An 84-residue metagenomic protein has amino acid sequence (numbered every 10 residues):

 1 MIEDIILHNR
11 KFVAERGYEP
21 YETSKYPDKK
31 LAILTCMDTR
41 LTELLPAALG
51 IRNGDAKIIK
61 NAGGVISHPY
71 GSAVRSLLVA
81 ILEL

Functional and structural regions predicted by a protein language model:
M1-S67, G71: Short, conserved "active-site rim" segments that organize catalytic pockets and cofactor/ligand binding
H68-L84: Helix-adjacent hinge/juxtasegments
